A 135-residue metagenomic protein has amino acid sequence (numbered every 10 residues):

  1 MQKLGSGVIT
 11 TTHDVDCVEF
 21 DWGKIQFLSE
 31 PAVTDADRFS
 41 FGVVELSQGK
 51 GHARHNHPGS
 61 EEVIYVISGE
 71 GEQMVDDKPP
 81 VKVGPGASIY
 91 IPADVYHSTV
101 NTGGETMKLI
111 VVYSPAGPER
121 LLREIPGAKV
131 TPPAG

Functional and structural regions predicted by a protein language model:
M1-F39, A53, E124-G135: A short, N-terminal "cap"/entry segment at the start of jelly-roll beta-barrel domains of the cupin/DSBH fold
V43-S47, N56-Q73, V112-S114: Short, conserved beta-strand element in jelly-roll/cupin
K50, G59, E70, P79 (+2 more regions): A generic "binding-loop/recognition-motif" signal
A53-H55, Q73-M74, I91, H97-G104: Short beta-strand His + acidic residue motifs that chelate non-heme Fe in jelly-roll/DSBH and cupin folds
D77-A93: Short acidic-glycine-tyrosine-enriched beta hairpin
G103-M107, V111: Short, compositionally biased
G117-R123: A short beta-to-alpha transition loop/helix N-cap that caps and shapes the active-site region
